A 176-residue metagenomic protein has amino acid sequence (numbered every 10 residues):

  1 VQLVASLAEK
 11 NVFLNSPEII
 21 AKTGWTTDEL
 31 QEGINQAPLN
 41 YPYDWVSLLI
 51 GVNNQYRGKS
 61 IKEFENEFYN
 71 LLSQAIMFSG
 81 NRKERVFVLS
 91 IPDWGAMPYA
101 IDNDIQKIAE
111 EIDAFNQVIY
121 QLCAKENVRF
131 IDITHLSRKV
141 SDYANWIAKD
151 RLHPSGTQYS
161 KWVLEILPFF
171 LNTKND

Functional and structural regions predicted by a protein language model:
V1-N70: Conserved SGNH/GDSL esterase-like catalytic core that processes O-acyl groups on lipids and polysaccharides
S16-E18, R85, N127-R129: Conserved beta-strand segments of alpha/beta enzyme cores
E18-A21, S90, D132-H135: Residue-level recognition of beta-strand->loop/alpha-helix junctions
L39-P42, N81, T173: Glycine-rich phosphate-binding loop signature in dinucleotide/nucleotide-binding domains
L49, L89-S90: Alpha/beta-hydrolase-fold catalytic nucleophile elbow
N66, N70-M77, A114-Q121: Alpha-helical scaffolding segments of alpha/beta enzyme cores, especially the outer helices of TIM-barrel or partial
I76-R85: A short helix->loop->beta-strand "cap" motif at the edges of active sites that frequently abuts
D93-D176: Catalytic His-Asp segment of secreted/periplasmic serine-dependent ester chemistry enzymes
